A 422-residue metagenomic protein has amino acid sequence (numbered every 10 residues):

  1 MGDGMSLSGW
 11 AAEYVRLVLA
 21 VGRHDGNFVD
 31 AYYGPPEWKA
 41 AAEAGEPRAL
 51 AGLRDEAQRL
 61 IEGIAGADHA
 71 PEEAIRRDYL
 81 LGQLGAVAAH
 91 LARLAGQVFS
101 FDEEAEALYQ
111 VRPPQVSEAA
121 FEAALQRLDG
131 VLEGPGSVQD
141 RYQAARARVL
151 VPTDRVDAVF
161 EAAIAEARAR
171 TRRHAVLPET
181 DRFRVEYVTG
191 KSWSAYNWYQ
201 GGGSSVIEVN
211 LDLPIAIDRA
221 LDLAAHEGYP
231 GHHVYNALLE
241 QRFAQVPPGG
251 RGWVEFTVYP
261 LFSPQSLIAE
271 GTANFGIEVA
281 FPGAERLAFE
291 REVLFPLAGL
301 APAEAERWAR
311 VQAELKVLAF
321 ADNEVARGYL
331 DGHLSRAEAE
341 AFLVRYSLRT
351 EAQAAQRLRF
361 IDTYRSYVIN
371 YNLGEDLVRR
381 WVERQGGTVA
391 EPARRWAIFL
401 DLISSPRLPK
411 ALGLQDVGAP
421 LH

Functional and structural regions predicted by a protein language model:
M1-H422: N-terminal maturation segment of proteins
